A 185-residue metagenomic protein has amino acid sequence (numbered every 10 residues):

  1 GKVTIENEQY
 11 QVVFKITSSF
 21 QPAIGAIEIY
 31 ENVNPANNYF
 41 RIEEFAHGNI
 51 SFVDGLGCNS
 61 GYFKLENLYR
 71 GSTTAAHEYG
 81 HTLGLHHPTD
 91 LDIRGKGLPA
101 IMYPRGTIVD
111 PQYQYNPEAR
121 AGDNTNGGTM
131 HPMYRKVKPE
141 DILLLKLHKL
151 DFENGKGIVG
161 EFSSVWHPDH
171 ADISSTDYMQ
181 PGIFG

Functional and structural regions predicted by a protein language model:
G1-G95: Metzincin-family zinc-dependent endopeptidase catalytic domain
G61-R70, T89-G185: Metalloprotease/metallohydrolase-associated module, dominated by Zn2+-dependent proteases
